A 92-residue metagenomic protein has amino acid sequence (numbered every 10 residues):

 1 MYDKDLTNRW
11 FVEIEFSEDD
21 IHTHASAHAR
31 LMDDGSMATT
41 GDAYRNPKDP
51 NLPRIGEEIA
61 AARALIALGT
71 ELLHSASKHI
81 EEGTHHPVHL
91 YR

Functional and structural regions predicted by a protein language model:
Y2-S26, M37-T40, L73-R92: C-terminal binding/interaction regions
H22-P53: A short, structured beta-strand/loop element
K48-D49, A61-A64, S75-A76, T84-H86: Short, intrinsically disordered/low-complexity patches at protein termini and at juxtamembrane boundaries
L52-T70: Short, well-ordered alpha-helical segments
